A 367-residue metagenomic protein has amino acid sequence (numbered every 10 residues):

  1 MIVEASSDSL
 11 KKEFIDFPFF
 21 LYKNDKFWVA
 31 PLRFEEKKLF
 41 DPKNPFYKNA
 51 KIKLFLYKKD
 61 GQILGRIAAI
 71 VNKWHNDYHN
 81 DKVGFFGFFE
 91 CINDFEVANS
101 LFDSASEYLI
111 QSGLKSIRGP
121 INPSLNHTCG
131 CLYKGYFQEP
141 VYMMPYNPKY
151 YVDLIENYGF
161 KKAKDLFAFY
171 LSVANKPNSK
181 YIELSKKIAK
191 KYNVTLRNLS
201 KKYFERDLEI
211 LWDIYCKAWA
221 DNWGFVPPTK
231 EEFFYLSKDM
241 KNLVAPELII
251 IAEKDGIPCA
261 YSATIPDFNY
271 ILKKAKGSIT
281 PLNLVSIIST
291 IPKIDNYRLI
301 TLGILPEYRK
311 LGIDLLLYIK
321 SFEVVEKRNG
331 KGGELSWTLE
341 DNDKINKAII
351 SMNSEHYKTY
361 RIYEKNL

Functional and structural regions predicted by a protein language model:
M1-I2: Extreme N-terminal starter segment of soluble prokaryotic enzymes
P18-K59, I67-D77, N198-I304: A conserved beta-strand-loop-helix scaffold within acyl/acetyltransferase catalytic domains
N76-G159, A275-M352: Acyl-donor binding region in acyl/amide transferases
R118, Y170, I251, A263 (+1 more regions): Short beta-strand segments
P145-G224: Acyltransferase donor/substrate-recognition loop-hinge adjacent to the catalytic core
E253-K254, S262-F268, I300-P306, L317 (+4 more regions): Active-site proximal loops enriched in glycine and acidic residues that flank catalytic Cys/His/Asp and coordinate
